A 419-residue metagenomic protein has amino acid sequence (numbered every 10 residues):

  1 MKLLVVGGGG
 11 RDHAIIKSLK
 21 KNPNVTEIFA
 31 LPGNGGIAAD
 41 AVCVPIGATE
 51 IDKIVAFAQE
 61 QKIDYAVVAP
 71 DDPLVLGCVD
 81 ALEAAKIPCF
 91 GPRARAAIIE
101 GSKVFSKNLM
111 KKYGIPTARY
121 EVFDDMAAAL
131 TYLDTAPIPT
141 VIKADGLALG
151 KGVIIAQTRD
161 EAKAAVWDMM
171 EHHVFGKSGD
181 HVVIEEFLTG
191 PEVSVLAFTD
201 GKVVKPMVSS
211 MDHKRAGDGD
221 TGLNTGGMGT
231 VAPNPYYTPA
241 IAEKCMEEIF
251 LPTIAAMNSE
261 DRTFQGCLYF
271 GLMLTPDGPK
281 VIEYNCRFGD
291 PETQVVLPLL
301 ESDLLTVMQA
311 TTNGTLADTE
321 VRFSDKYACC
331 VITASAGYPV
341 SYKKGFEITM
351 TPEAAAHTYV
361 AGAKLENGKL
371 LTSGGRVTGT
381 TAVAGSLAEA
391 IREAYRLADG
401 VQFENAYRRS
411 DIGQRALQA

Functional and structural regions predicted by a protein language model:
M1-A94: ATP-binding N-terminal substructure of ATP-dependent carboxylate-amine bond-forming enzymes
K21, G36-I37, F90, K112-G114 (+12 more regions): Solvent-exposed alpha-helices and their adjacent loops that cap or buttress functional pockets in soluble metabolic
C43-T49, E121-D125, A156: Short acidic-hydrophobic, aromatic-tinged amphipathic segments that line or gate anion-handling sites
F90-G152: A conserved helix-loop-beta module that forms one wall/lid of the active-site cleft in ATP-utilizing catalytic domains
G152, A156-E292: Internal nucleotide-binding/catalytic subdomain
K244-L268, N285-E353: Active-site "cap" helix and flanking loop/linker of ATP-utilizing ligase/carboxylase catalytic domains
A310-A419: Peripheral (often C-terminal) accessory segments that flank ATP-dependent C-N-forming ligase machineries
